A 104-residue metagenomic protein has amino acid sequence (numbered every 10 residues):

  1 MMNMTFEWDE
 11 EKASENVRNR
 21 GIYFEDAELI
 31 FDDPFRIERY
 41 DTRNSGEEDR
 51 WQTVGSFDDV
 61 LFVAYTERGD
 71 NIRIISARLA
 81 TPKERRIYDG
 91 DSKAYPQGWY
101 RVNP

Functional and structural regions predicted by a protein language model:
M1-P104: Ribonuclease/tRNase effector modules and their secretory precursors
